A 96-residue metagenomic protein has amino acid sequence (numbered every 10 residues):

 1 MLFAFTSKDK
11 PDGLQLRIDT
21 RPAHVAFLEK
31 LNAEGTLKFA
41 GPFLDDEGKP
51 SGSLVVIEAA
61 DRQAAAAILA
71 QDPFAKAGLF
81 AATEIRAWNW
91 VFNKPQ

Functional and structural regions predicted by a protein language model:
M1-Q96: Conserved, structured core segments of small domains
